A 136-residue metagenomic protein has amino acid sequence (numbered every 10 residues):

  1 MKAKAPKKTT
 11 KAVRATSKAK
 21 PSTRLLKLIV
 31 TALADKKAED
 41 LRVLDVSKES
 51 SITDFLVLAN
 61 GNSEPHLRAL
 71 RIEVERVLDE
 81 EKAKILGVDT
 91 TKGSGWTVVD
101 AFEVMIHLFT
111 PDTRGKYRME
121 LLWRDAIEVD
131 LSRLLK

Functional and structural regions predicted by a protein language model:
M1-V43, S47-K48, P65-A69, R76 (+2 more regions): Long, contiguous binding/interaction regions
L41-I52, L86-E103: Glycine/charge-rich, flexible interdomain linkers and switch-proximal surface loops that mediate coupling
L56, M105-H107: Histidine-centered divalent-metal-coordination microenvironment in nucleic-acid enzymes
L58-N60: Short hydrophobic/aromatic beta-strand micro-patches that form the beta-sheet surface supporting nucleotide- or nucleic
L70-I72, A83: Active-site-adjacent structural patch at catalytic or cofactor/ligand-binding sites
E75-E81: A common structural junction motif
